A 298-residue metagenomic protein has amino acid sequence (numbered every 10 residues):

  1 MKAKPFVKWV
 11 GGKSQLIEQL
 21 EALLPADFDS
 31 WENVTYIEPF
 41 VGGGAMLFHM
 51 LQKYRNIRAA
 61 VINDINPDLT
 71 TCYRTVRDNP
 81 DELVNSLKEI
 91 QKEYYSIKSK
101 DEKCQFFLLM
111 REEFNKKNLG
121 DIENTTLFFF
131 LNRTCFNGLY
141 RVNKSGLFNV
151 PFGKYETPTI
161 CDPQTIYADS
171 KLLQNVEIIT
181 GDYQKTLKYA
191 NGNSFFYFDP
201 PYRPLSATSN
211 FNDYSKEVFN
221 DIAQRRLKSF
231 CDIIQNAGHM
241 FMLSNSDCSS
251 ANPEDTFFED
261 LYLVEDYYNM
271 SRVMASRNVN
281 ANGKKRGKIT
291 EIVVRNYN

Functional and structural regions predicted by a protein language model:
M1-T35, F40, A45-M46: S-adenosyl-L-methionine
Y36-M50, I62-N66, F129, R133-F136 (+4 more regions): Conserved proline-anchored active-site loop of SAM-dependent methyltransferases that bridges a beta-strand
K53-Q174, N212: Class I S-adenosyl-L-methionine-dependent methyltransferase module
K154-E156, D169, V176, K185 (+2 more regions): Residues lining hydrophobic/aromatic ligand-binding pockets adjacent to catalytic sites
D162-E177, K228-F241: A structural motif corresponding to the C-terminal end of an alpha-helix and its immediate exit/capping segment
I179-D182, M274: Short loop/edge segments at beta-strand edges and connector loops that shape dinucleotide/nucleotide cofactor-binding
N220-N298: Long, positively charged, glycine-interspersed low-complexity recognition regions
